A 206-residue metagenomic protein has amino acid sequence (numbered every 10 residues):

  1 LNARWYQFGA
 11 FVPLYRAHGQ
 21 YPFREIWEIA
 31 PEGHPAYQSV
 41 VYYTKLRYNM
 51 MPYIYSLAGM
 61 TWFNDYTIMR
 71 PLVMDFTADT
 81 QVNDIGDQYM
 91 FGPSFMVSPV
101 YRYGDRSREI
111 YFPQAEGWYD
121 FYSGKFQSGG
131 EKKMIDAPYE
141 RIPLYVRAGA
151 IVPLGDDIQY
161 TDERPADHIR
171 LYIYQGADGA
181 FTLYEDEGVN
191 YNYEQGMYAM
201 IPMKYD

Functional and structural regions predicted by a protein language model:
L1-R147, E185, V189-N190: Catalytic-domain carbohydrate-binding cleft regions of carbohydrate-active enzymes
R141-D206: Accessory, solvent-exposed terminal regions and/or long lumenal/extracellular loops of proteins
